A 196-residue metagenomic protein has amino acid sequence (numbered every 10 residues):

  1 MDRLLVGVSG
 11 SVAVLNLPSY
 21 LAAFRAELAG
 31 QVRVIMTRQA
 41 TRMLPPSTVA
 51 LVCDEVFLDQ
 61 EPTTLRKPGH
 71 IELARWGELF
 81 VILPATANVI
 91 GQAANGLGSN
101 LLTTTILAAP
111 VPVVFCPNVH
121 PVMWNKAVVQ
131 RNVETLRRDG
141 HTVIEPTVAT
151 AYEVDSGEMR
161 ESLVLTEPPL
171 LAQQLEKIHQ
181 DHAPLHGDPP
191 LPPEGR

Functional and structural regions predicted by a protein language model:
M1-F115, H120-R196: A cross-family phosphate/adenosyl-ligand binding-site feature
